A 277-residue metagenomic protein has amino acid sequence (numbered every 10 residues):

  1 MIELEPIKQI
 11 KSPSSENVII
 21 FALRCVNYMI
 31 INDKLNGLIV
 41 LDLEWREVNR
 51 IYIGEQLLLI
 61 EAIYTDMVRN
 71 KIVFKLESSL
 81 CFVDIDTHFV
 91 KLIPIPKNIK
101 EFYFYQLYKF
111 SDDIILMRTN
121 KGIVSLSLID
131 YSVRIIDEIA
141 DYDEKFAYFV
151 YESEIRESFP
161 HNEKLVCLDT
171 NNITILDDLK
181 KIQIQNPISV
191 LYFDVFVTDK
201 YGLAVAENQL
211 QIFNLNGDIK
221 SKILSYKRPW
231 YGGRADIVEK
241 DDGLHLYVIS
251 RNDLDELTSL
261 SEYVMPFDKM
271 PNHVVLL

Functional and structural regions predicted by a protein language model:
M1-E16: A short helix->beta-strand "capping" segment at the edge of beta-propeller domains
I7-I10, N49-I53, K91-K97, R134-A140 (+3 more regions): Beta-propeller fold detector
S15-R24, Q56-M67, I99-D112, E138-P160 (+2 more regions): Repeated scaffold domains used in trafficking and secretory/extracellular systems, primarily beta-propellers
N27-N32, N70-K75, D113-R118, A147-F149 (+5 more regions): Short beta-strand elements that form the blades of beta-propeller/WD-repeat-like and other beta-sheet-rich scaffold
L35-V40, S78-F82, K121-S125, N171-I175 (+2 more regions): Structural motif
D42-R46, I85-H88, S127-Y131, D177-K180 (+2 more regions): Short loop/turn segments that connect beta-strands within beta-propeller blades
L59-L116, N120: A generic tandem-repeat structural signature
G233-L277: Blade-level signature of beta-propeller repeat domains, shared across WD40, Kelch, NHL, RCC1 and BNR/Asp-box propellers
